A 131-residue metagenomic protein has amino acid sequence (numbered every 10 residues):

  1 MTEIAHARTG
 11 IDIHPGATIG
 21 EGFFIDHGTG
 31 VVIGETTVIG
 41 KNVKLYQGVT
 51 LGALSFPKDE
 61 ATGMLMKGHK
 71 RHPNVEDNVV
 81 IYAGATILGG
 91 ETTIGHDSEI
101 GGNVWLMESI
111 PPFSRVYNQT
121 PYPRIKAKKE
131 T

Functional and structural regions predicted by a protein language model:
M1, M64-M66, M107: Detector for methionine-enriched segments
M1-T9, E130-T131: Terminal amphipathic alpha-helical/low-complexity segments used for targeting or macromolecular assembly
A5, D12, L65-G68: A general structural motif
T9, H14-P15, G20-E21, D26-E35 (+11 more regions): Left-handed beta-helix
P57: A contiguous, basic/glycine-rich beta-loop/short-helix subdomain that forms a polymer-engagement track
E60-K67, A83: Intrinsically disordered, low-complexity Ser/Thr- and acidic-rich flexible linkers and loops, especially at boundaries
